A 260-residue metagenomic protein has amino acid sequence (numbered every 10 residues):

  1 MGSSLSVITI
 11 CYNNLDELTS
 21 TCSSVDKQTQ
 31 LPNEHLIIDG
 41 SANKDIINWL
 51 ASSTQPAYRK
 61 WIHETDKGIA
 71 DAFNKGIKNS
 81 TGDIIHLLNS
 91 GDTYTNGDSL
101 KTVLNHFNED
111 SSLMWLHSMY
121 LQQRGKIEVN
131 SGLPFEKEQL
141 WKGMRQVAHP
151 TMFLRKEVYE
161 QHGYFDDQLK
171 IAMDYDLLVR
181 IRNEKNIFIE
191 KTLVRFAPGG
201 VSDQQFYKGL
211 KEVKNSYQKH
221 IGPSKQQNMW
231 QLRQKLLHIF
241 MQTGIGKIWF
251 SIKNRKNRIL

Functional and structural regions predicted by a protein language model:
M1-S24: N-proximal low-complexity "stem/linker" segments adjacent to membrane-targeting elements
S23-P32, S53: Short, acidic, metal-binding catalytic loop of nucleotide-sugar glycosyltransferases
L31, D39-W49, N89, T93: A conserved acidic beta->alpha catalytic loop
K44, D71, D92-H106: Acidic donor-binding/catalytic loop of UDP-sugar-dependent glycosyltransferases, especially processive GT2
E64-S80: Glycine-rich, basic loop-to-helix element that forms the pyrophosphate-binding segment of sugar-nucleotide handling
I85: Short aromatic/hydrophobic "clamp" motif used to bind/position activated sugar donors
G97-N130: Conserved donor NDP-sugar-binding/catalytic core segment of glycosyltransferases
N130-E212, S216: Conserved nucleotide-sugar donor-binding catalytic segment
